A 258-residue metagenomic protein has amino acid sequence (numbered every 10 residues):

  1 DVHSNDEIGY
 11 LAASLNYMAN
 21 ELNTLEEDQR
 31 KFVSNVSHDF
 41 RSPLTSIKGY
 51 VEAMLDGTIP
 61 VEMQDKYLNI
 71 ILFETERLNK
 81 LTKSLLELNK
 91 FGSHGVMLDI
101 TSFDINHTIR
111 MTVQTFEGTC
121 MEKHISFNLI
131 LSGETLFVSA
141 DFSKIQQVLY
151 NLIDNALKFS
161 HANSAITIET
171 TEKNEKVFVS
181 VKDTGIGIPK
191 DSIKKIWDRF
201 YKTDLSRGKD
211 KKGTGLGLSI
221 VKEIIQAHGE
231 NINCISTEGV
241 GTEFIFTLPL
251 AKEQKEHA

Functional and structural regions predicted by a protein language model:
H3, D99-D104, M121, S126-L136: Conserved catalytic submotifs in the C-terminal HATPase_c
H3, E7-D28: Amphipathic coiled-coil signaling helices used for dimeric signal transmission
F73-L78: Short alpha-helical segment of the dimerization/phosphotransfer core of two-component systems
S93-L98, F137-A140: Conserved micro-motifs of the catalytic ATP-binding
A156-L157: Short helix-loop "hinge" at the ATP-lid/N-box region of the Bergerat-fold HATPase_c
I188-K202: Short conserved segment of the HATPase_c
G229-E230: Conserved glycine-rich
